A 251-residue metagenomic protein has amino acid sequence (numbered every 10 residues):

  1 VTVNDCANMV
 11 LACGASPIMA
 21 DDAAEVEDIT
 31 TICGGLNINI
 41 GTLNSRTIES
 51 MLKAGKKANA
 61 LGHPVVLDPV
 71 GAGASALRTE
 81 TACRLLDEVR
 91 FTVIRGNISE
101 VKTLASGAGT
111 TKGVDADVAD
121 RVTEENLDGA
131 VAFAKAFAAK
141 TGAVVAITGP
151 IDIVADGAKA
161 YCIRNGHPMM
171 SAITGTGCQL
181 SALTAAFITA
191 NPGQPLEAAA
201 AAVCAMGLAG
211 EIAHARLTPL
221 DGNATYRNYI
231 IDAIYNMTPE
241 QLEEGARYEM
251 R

Functional and structural regions predicted by a protein language model:
C6-M9, C13, S181-I188, A199-A202 (+2 more regions): Buried hydrophobic packing segments
M9-L67: Active-site cofactor/substrate anionic-group-binding motifs, chiefly glycine- and Lys/Arg-rich phosphate-binding loops
T47-G96: Glycine/small-residue-rich loop that forms an oxyanion/phosphate-binding "nest" at active or ligand-binding sites
T79-A160: Conserved phosphate/ATP/ADP-binding segment of small-molecule kinases
R164-T174: Short pre-catalytic strand/loop immediately N-terminal to key active-site residues, enriched for Gly-Thr
T174, L183-Y226: Conserved post-catalytic alpha-helical subdomain immediately downstream of the catalytic base and nucleotide-binding
L208-R251: Charged C-terminal helix
